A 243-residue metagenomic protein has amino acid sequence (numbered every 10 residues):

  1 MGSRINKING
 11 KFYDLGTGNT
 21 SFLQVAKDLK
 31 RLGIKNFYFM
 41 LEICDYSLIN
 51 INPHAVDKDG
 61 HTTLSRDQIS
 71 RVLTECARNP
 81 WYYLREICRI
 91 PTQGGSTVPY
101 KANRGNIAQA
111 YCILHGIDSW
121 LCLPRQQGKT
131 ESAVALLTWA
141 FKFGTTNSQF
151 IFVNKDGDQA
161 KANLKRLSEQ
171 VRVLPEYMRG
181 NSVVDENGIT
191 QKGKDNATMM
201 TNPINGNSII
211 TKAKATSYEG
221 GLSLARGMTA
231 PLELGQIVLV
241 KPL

Functional and structural regions predicted by a protein language model:
M1-L243: Phosphate/NTP-binding elements of NTP-utilizing enzymes
